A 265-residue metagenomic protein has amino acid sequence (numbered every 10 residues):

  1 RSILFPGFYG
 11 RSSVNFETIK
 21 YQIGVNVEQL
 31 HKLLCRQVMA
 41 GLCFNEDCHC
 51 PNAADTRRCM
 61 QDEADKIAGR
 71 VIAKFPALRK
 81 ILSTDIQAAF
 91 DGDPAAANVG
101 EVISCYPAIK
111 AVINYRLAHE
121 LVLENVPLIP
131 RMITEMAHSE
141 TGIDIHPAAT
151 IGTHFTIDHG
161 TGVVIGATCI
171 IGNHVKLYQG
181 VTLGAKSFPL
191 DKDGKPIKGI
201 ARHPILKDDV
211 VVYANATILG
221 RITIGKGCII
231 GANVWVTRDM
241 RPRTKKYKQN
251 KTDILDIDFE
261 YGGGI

Functional and structural regions predicted by a protein language model:
R1-M132, E260-I265: Terminal amphipathic alpha-helical/low-complexity segments used for targeting or macromolecular assembly
A137-I254: Structural signal for interior beta-strand "rungs" in well-ordered beta-sheet cores of soluble enzyme domains
